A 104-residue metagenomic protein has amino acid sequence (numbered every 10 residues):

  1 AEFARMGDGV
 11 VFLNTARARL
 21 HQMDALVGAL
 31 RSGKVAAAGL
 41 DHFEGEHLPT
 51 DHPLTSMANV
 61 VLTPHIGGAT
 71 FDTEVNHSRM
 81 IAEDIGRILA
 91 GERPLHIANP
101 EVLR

Functional and structural regions predicted by a protein language model:
A1-R5: Short acidic alpha-helix that forms the nucleotide-activated donor recognition element in Leloir-type transferases
D8-R104: Rossmann-like dinucleotide-binding domain for NAD(H)/NADP(H)
